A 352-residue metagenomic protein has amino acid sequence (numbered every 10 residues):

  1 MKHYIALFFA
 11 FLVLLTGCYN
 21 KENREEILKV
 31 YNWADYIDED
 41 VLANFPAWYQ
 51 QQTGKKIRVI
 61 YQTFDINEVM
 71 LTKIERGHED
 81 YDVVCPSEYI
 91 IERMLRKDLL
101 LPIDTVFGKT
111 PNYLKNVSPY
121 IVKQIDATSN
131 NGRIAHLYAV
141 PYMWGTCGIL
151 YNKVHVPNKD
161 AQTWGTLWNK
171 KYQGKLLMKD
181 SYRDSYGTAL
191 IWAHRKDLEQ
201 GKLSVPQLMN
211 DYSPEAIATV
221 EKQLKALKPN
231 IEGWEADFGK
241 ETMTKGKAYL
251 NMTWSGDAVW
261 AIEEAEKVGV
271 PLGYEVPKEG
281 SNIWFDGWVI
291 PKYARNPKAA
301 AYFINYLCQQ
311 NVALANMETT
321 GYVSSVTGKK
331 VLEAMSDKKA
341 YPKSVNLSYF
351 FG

Functional and structural regions predicted by a protein language model:
K2-F8: Sec-dependent signal peptide recognition, specifically the positively charged N-region followed immediately by
L15-G17: C-terminal motif of bacterial Sec signal peptides marking the signal peptidase cleavage site
Y19-K97: Early extracytoplasmic/lumenal segment of secretory-pathway proteins
Y36-E39, L95-T244: Extracytoplasmic ligand-binding site segments that recognize negatively charged/polar headgroups
F64, P86, M178, W234 (+1 more regions): Short beta-strand and adjacent tight-turn residues that come in two discontinuous sequence segments and form the edges
R76-V83, L99-L100, Y172-G174, K245-T253: Alpha-to-beta junction loops
P229-Y293, K330-Y341: Extracytoplasmic/periplasmic substrate-binding proteins
D286, P291-G352: Mature extracytoplasmic/periplasmic domains
